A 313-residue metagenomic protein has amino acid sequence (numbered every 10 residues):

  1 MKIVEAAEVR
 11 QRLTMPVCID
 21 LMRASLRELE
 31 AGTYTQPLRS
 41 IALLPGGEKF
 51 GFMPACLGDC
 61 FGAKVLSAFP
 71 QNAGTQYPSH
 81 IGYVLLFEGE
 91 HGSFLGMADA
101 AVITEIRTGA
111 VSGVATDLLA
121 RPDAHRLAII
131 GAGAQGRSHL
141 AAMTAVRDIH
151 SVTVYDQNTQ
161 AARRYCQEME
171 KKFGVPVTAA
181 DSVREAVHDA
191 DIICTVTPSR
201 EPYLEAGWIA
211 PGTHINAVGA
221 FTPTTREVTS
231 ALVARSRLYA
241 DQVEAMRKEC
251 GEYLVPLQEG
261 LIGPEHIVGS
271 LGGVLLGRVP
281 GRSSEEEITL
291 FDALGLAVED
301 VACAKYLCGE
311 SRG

Functional and structural regions predicted by a protein language model:
M1-E105, G113, D123, G269 (+2 more regions): N-terminal ligand-binding/catalytic initiation module
E8, T225-G313: Adenosine-phosphate binding glycine-rich loop
L119-R126, D148, A210-P211: Short helix-loop-beta connector
L127-A128, T289: Conserved beta-strand elements of the Class I
A132-G133: Glycine-rich Rossmann-fold phosphate-binding loop(s) that bind the pyrophosphate of adenine dinucleotide cofactors
G136-R137: N-terminal Rossmann-fold NAD(P) dinucleotide-binding loop
A145-K172: NAD(P)-binding Rossmann-fold cofactor-contacting core
V175-L261: Rossmann-like adenosine-cofactor binding region
